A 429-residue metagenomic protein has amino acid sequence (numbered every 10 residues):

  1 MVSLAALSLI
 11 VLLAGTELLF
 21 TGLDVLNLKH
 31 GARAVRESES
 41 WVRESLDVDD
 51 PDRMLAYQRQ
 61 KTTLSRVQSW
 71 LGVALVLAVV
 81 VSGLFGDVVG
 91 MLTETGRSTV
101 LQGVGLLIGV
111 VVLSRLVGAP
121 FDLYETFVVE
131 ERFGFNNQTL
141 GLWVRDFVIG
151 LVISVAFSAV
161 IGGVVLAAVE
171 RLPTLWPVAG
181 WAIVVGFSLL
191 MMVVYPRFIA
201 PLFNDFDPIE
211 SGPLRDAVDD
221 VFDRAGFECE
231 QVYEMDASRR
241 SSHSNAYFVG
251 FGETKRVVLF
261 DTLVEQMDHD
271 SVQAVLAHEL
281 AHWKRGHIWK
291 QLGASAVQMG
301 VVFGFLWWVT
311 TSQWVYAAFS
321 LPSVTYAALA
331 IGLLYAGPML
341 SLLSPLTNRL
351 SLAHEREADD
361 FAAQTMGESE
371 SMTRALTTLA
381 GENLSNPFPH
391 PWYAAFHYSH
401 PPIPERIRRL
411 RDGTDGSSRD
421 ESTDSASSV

Functional and structural regions predicted by a protein language model:
M1-L4: Short, strongly hydrophobic alpha-helical membrane anchors
A6-G96, V100-A318, P345-V429: Polar-ligand-bearing catalytic/cofactor-coordination segments of membrane-embedded or membrane-tethered inner-membrane
G96-G103, S323-L334: Membrane-interfacial loop-to-helix junctions in multi-pass transporters
G332-N348: Hydrophobic alpha-helical transmembrane segments of polytopic membrane proteins
